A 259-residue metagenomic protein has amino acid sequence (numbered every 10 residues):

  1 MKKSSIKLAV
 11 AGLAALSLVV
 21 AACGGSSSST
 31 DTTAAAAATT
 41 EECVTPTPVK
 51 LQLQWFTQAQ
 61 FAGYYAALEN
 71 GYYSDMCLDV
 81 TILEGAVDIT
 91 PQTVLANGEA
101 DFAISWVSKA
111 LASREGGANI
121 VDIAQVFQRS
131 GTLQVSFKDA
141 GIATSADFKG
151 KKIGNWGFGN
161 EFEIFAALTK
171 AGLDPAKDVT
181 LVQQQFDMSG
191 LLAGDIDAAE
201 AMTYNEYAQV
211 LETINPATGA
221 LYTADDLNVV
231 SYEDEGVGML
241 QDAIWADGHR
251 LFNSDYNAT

Functional and structural regions predicted by a protein language model:
M1-V10: Bacterial N-terminal signal peptides that target proteins for export
I6, V20-A34: Bacterial lipoprotein signal-peptidase II cleavage site
A11-A21: Bacterial N-terminal signal peptides
G12, T45, Q128-S130, T223 (+1 more regions): A short, polar/charged loop/turn motif at coil->beta-strand junctions and beta-hairpin connectors
A14-L16, S29-T40: Secretory-pathway extracellular proteins and peptide precursors enriched for disulfide-bonded cysteines
A35-Q184, S189-A193, D197-Y204, V230-Y232: Short, glycine-/small- and polar/acidic-enriched structural segments that line small-molecule recognition paths
S108-K109, F186-S189, G194-T259: Pocket-lining segment of extracytoplasmic ligand-binding domains
